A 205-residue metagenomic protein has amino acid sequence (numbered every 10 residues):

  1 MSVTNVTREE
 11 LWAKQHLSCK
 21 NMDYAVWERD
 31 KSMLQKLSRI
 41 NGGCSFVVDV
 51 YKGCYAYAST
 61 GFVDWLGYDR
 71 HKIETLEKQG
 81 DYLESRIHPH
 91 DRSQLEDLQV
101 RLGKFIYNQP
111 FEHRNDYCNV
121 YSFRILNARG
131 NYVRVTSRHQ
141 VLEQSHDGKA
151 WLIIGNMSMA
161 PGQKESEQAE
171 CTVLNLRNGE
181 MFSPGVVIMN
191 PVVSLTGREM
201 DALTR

Functional and structural regions predicted by a protein language model:
M1-N21: Short, low-complexity N-terminal regulatory "tails/caps" that precede and couple sensory modules
D23-Y82, N175-V187: PAS-family sensory domain signal
M33, S38, L98-D116: Soluble sensory domains of the PAS superfamily and closely related sensory modules
D81-I106: PAS/GAF/H-NOX family sensory domains and closely associated sensor/linker modules
I106-H139: Per-ARNT-Sim (PAS) sensory domains and their PAS-associated C-terminal
R138-I153, P161-E165: Short loop/turn elements at sensory-signaling interfaces that couple input to output
N156: Sensory beta-strand/linker motifs that couple input domains to effectors
M181-R205: Helix-turn-helix DNA-binding segment
